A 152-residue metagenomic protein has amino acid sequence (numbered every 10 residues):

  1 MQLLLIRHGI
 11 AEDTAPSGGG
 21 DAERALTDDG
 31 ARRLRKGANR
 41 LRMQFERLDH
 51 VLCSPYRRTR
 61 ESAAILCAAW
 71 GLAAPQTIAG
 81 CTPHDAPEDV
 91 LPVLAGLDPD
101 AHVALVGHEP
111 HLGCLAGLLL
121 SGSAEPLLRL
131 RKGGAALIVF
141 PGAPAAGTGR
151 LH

Functional and structural regions predicted by a protein language model:
Q2-E88, P92, P126, L130: Active-site-proximal alpha-helix that buttresses catalytic centers in soluble enzyme cores
L3, H102-A104, A135: Residue-level preference for the first positions of well-ordered beta-strands
A11-D13, G113, A145: Short, acidic Gly/Pro/Ser/Thr-rich loop/turn segments
A22, A101, K132-G134: A generic structural signal for short beta-strands and their flanking turns/coil linkers
R40, I65, A69, G96 (+3 more regions): Active-site catalytic microenvironments for nucleophilic, acid-base chemistry
Q44-E46, G96-A101: Glycine-rich phosphate-binding loop signature in dinucleotide/nucleotide-binding domains
D100-G117: A glycine-rich beta-strand to alpha-helix segment that forms a phosphate/ribose-binding loop at ligand/cofactor sites
L120-R150: Domain-level recognition of soluble alpha/beta enzyme cores, biased toward histidine phosphatases/phosphomutases
